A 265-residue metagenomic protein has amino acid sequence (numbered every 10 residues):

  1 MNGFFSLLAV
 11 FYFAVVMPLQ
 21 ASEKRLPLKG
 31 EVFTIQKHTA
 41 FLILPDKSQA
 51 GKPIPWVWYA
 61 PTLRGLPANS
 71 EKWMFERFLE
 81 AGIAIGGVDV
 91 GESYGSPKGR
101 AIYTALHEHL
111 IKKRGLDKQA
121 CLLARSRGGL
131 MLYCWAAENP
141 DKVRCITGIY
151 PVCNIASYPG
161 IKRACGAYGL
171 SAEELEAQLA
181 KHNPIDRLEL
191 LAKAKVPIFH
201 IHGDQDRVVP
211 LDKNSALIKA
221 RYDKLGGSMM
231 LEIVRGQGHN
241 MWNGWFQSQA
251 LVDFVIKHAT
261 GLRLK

Functional and structural regions predicted by a protein language model:
L19-K52, R163-A167, T260-K265: A domain-start/cap signature at the N-terminus of enzymes
G51-T62: Short beta-strand element of the alpha/beta-hydrolase
R64-W73, V90, D212-K213: The serine-hydrolase catalytic nucleophile loop
A68-G86: Short amphipathic alpha-helix adjacent to the substrate-entry channel of hydrolases
Y94-G115, C134: Alpha/beta-hydrolase active-site loop
K112-K113, D117-G166, L170: Primarily recognizes the serine-hydrolase "nucleophile elbow" in alpha/beta-hydrolase and SGNH/GDSL folds
A156-R163, A167-D223: The feature captures the conserved acid-bearing segment of alpha/beta-hydrolase catalytic domains
V208, D212-K265: C-terminal catalytic histidine-bearing segment of alpha/beta-hydrolase fold enzymes
